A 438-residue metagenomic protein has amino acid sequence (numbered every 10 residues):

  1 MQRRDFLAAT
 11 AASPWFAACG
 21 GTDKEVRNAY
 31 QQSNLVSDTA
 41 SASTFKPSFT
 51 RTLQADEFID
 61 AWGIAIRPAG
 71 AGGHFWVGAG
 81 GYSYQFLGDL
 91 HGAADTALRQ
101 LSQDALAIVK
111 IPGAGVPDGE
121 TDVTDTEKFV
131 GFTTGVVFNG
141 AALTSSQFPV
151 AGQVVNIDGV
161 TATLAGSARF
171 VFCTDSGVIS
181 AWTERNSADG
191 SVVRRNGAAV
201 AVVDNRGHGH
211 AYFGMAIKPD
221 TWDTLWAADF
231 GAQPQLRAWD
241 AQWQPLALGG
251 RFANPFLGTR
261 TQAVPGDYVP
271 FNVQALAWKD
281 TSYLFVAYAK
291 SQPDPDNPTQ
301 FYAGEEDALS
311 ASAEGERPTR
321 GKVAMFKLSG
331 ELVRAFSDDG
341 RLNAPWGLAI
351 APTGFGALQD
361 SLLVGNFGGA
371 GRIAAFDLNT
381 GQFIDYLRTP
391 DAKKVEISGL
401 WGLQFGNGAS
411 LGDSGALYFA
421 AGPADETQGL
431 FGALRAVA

Functional and structural regions predicted by a protein language model:
D5-G20: N-terminal export signals
T22-A438: Sequence/structural signature of beta-propeller domains
